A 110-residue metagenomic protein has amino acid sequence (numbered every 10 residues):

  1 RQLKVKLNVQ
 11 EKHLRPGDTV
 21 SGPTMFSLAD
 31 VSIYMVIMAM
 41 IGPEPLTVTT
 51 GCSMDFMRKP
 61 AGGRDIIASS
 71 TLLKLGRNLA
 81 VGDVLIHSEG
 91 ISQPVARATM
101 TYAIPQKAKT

Functional and structural regions predicted by a protein language model:
R1-V20: Catalytic strand-loop segment that frames the active site of acyl-thioester-processing enzymes
K12, M35, Q93: Glycine-centered loop/turn positions within well-structured domains that cap or flank conserved ligand/cofactor-binding
G17-Y34: Compact, glycine-rich, soluble single-domain proteins
V20, V36-I67, L72: Hydrophobic beta-strand-centered segment that forms part of the acyl-chain substrate-binding groove
P60-G63, I67, T71-T110: HotDog/MaoC-like acyl-thioester-processing domains
